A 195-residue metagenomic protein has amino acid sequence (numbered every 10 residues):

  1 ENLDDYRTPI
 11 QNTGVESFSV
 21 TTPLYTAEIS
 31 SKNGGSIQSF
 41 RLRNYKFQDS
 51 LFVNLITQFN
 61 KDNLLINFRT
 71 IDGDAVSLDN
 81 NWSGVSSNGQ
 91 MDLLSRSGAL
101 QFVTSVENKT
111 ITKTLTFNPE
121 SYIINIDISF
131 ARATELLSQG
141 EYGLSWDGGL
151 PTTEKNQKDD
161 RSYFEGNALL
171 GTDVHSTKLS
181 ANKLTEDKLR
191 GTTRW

Functional and structural regions predicted by a protein language model:
D5, I10-W195: Soluble non-transmembrane domains of integral membrane proteins
